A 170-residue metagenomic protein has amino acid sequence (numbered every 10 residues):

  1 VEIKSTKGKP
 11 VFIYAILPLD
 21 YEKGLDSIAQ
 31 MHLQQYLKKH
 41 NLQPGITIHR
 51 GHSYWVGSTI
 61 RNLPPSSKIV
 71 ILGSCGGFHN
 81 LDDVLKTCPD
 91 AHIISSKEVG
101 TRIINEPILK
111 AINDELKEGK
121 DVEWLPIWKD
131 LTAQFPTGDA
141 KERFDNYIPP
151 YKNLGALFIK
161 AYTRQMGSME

Functional and structural regions predicted by a protein language model:
V1-L37: Functional beta-strand-loop-alpha-helix junction segments that form "active/interaction loops" within catalytic
K4-K9, K23, K38-K39, K68 (+8 more regions): Context-gated lysine
P10, Y14, V84-S96, L154-L157 (+1 more regions): Bimodal feature
D20-E22, D26, D82-D83, D90 (+6 more regions): Acidic-enriched, low-complexity/disordered segments with a strong bias for Aspartate over Glutamate
Q30, Q34-Q35, Q43, Q134 (+1 more regions): Residue-identity detector for glutamine
Y36-G119: Catalytic cores of nucleophile-dependent amide-cleaving enzymes
W124-E170: Caspase-like cysteine protease fold
